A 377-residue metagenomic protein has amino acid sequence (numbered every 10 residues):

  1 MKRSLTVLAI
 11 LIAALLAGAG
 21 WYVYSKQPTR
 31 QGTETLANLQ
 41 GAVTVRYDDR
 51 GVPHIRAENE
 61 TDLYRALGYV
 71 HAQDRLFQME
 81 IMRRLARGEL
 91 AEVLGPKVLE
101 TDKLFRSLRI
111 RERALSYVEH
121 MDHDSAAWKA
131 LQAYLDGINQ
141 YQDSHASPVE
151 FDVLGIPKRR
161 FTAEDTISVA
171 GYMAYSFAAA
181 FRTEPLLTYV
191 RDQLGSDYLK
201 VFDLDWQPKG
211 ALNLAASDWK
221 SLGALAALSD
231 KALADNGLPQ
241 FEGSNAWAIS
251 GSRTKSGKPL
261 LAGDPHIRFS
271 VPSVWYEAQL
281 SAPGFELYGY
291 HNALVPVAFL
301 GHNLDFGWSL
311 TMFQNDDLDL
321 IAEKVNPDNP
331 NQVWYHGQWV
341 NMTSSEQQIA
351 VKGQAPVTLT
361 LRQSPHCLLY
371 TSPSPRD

Functional and structural regions predicted by a protein language model:
M1-A13: N-terminal Sec-pathway targeting helices
A13-W21: Single-pass alpha-helical transmembrane signal-anchor segments
G20-L260, P265, V271, V297-F299 (+1 more regions): Substrate-recognition/specificity elements adjacent to catalytic centers across diverse enzyme folds
D48, T254, N326, V351-G353: Acidic surface patches and DE-rich sequence motifs
R56, Y64-A66, G257-K258, F269-S273 (+6 more regions): Short helix/loop capping segments that flank catalytic or ligand/cofactor-binding pockets
V295-V297, H302-V351: Compact, glycine/acidic-enriched structural inserts
Y370-D377: Conserved small/polar residues in nucleotide/adenosyl-binding loops
